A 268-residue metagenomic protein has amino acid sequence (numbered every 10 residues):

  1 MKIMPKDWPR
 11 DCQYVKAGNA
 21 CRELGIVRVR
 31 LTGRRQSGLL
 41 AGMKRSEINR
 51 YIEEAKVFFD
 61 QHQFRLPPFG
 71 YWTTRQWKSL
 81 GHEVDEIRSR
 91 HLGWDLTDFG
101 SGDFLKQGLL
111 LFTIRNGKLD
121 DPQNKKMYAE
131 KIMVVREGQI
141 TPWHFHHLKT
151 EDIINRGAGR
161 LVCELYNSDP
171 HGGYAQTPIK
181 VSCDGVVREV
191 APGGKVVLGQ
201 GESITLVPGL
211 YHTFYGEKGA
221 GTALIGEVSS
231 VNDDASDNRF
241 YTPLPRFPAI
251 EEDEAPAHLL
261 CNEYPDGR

Functional and structural regions predicted by a protein language model:
Y14-K16, I26, R30-T32, L39: Short, positively charged and aromatic/hydrophobic N-terminal segments
G38-A129, P256-E263: A short, N-terminal "cap"/entry segment at the start of jelly-roll beta-barrel domains of the cupin/DSBH fold
L119-A129, I140-D152, R156-G157: A short beta-loop-beta micro-motif enriched in histidine and acidic residues
R136, G193-G219, I225-S230: Conserved metal-binding segment of the jelly-roll/cupin
R136-E137, K149-H171: Glycine- and acidic-residue-biased ligand/ion/polar-headgroup-sensing regions
P170-R188, Y215-R268: Double-stranded beta-helix
